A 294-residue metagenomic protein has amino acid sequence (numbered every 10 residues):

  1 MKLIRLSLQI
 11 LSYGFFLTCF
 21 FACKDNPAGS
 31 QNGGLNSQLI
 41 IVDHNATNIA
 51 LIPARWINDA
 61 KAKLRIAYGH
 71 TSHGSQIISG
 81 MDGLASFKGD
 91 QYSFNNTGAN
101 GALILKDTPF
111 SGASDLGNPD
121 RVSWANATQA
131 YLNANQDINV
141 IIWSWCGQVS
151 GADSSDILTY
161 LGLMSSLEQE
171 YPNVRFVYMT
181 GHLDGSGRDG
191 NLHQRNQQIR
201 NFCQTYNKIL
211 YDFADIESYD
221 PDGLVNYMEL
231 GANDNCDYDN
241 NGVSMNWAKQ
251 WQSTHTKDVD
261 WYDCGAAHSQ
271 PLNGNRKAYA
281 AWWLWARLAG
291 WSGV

Functional and structural regions predicted by a protein language model:
I10-C19: Bacterial N-terminal signal peptides
C19-Q38: Bacterial Sec-dependent N-terminal signal peptides
I40-Y131, R287: N-terminal carbohydrate-binding/catalytic regions of secreted carbohydrate-active enzymes
R65-G69, S93-G98, I104-D107, N139-S144 (+3 more regions): Structural recognition of the beta-strand scaffold that forms the well-ordered cores of secreted hydrolase catalytic
T71-Q76, G83, G98-L116, C146-A152 (+3 more regions): Solvent-exposed loop/turn segments at secondary-structure junctions within structured extracellular/periplasmic domains
R121-I157, D184: Oxyanion-hole/transition-state-stabilizing segment in secreted/luminal serine hydrolases and related acyltransferases
L183-D222: Substrate-gating cap/lid alpha-helix
A232-V294: Histidine-centered active-site loop/cap adjacent to the catalytic His in serine esterases/O-acetyl transfer systems
